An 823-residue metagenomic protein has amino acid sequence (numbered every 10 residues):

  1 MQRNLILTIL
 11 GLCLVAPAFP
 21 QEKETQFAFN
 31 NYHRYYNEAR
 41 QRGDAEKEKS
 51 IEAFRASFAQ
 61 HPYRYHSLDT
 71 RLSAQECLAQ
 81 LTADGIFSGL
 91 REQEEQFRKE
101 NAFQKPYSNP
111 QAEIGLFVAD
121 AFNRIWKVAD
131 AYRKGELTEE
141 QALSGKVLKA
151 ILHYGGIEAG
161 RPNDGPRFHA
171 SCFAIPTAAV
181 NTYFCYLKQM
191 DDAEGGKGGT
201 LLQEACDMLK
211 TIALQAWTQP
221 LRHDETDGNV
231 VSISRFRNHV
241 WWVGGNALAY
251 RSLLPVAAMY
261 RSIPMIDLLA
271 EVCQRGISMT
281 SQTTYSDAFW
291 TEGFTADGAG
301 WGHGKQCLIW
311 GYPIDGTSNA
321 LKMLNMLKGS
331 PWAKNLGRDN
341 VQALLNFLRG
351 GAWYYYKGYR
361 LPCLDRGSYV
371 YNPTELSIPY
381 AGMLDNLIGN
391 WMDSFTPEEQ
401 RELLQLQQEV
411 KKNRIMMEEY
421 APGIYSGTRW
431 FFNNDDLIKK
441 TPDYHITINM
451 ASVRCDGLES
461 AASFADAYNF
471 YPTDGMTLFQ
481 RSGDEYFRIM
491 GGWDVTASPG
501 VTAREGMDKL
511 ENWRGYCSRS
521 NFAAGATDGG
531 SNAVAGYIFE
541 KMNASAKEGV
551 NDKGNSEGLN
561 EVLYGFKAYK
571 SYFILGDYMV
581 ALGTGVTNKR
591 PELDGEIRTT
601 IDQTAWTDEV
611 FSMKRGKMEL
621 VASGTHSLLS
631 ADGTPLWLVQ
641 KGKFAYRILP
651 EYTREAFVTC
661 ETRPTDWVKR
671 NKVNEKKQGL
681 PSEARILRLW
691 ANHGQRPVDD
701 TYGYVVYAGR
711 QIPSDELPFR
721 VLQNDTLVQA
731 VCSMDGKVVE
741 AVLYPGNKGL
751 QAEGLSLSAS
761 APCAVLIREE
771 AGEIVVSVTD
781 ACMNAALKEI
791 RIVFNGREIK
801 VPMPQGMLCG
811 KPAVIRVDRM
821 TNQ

Functional and structural regions predicted by a protein language model:
M1-N4: Positively charged n-region of N-terminal signal peptides that target proteins for export
T8-V15: Bacterial N-terminal signal peptides
P20-T70: Intrinsically disordered, low-structural-confidence terminal and linker regions
Y63-R366: Aromatic-lined, polymer-binding surfaces characteristic of secreted/periplasmic polysaccharide-degrading enzymes
G316, M323-E789, V793-E798: Extended polysaccharide-engagement surfaces of secreted carbohydrate-active enzymes
N433, D700-V705, Q805-Q823: C-terminal beta-strand-rich structural cap/linker in extracellular carbohydrate-active enzymes
N784, P804-Q805: Predominantly polar beta-repeat domains that present long G/T/S/D/N-rich surfaces used to bind, process, or adhere
